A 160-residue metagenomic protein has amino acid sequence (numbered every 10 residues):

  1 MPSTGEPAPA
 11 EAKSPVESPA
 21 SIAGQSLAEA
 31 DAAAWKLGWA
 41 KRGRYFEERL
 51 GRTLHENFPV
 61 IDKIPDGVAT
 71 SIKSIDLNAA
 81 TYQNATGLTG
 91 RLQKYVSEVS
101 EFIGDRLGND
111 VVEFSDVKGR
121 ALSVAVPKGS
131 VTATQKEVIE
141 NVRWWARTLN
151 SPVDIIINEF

Functional and structural regions predicted by a protein language model:
P2-F160: Catalytic toxin/effector domains delivered as secreted proteins or via bacterial secretion systems
